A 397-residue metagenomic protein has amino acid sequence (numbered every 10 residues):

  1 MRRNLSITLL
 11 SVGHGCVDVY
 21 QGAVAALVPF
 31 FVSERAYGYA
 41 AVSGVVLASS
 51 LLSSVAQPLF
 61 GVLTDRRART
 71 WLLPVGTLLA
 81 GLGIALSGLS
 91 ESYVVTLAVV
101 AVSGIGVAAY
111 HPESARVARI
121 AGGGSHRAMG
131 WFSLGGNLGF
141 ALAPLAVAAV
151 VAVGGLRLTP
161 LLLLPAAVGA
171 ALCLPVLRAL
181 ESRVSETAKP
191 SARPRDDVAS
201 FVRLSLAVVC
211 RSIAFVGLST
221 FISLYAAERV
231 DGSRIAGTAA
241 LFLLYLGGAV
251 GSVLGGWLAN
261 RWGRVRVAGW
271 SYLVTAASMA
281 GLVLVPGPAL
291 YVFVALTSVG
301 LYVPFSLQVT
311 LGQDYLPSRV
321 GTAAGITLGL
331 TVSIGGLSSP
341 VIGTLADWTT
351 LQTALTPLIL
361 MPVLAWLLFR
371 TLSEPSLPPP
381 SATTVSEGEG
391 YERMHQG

Functional and structural regions predicted by a protein language model:
G22, S50-P58, A141, Y245-V253 (+1 more regions): Residue-level signature of mid-helix packing/kink "hotspots" within the transmembrane helices of 12-pass Major
V24-A25, A199-V250: Extracytoplasmic gate region of multi-pass secondary transporters
V55-E91: Conserved MFS/SLC helix-loop-helix module at the cytosolic interface between two early adjacent transmembrane helices
A56-A68, G251-G263, A346-D347: Helix-to-loop junctions at the C-terminal end of transmembrane segments in multipass secondary transporters
V99-G135: Cytoplasmic helix-loop-helix junction between adjacent transmembrane helices in 12-TM secondary transporters
F132-A179: Helix-loop-helix hairpin linking two adjacent transmembrane segments in secondary transporters
W262-Q308: C-terminal transmembrane helical hairpin of 12-TM major facilitator-type secondary transporters
Y315-T349: A late C-terminal transmembrane helix in Major Facilitator Superfamily
